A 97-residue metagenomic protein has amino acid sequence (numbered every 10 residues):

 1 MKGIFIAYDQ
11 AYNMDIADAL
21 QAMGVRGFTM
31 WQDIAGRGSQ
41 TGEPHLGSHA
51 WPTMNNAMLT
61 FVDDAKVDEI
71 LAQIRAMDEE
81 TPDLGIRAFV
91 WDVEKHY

Functional and structural regions predicted by a protein language model:
M1-Y97: Positively charged, small/polar-rich N-terminal and surface patches that mediate targeting and assembly and bind
